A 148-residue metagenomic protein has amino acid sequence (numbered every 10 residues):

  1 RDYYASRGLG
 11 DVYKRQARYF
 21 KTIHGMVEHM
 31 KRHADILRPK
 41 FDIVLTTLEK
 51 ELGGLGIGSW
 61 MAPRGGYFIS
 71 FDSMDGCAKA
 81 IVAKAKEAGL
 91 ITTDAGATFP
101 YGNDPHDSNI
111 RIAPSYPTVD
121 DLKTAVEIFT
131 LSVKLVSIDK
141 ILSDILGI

Functional and structural regions predicted by a protein language model:
D2-Y13: Single conserved hydrophobic/aromatic residue that forms the stacking wall/gate of nucleotide- or nucleobase-binding
D11, E87, N103-I148: PLP-dependent enzyme catalytic core of the Aspartate aminotransferase-like
K14-I36, E51-G53: Amphipathic alpha-helix from the class-I
K31-L45, I57-D72: Conserved glycine-rich beta-strand-loop-beta hairpin in the small C-terminal domain of fold type I
F68-R111, V119: Conserved C-terminal alpha-helix-loop-beta "cap" of PLP-dependent enzymes that closes/shapes the active-site mouth
